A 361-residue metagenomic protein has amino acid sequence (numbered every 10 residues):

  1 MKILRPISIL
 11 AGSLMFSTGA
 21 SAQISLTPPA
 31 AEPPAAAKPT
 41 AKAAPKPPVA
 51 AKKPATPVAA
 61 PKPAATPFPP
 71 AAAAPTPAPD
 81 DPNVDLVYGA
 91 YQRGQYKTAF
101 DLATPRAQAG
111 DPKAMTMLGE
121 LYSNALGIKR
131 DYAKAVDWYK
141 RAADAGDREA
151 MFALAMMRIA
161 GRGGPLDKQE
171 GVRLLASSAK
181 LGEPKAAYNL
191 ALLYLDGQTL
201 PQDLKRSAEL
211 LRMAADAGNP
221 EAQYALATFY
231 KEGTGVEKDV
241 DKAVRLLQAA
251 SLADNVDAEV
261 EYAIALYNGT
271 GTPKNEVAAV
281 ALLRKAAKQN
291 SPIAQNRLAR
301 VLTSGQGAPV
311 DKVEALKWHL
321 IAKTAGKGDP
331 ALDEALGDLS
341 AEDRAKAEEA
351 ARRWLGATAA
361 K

Functional and structural regions predicted by a protein language model:
S17-G19: N-terminal signal peptide c-region/cleavage motif recognized by signal peptidases
A22-D101, P105-A109, D137, R141-D144 (+3 more regions): Compositionally biased, proline/threonine/alanine/serine-rich low-complexity intrinsically disordered stretches
A78-P79, G94-Q95, Q108-P112, N124-L126 (+17 more regions): Short helix-capping/linker turns of helical repeat alpha-solenoids
N83-A90, P105-R106, M117-N124, A155-A160 (+8 more regions): Hydrophobic face of amphipathic alpha-helices that form TPR/SEL1-like repeat modules and related alpha-solenoid
L121, A142, M157, S178 (+10 more regions): TPR/TPR-like alpha-solenoid repeats
P309-V310, I321-K361: Terminal, low-structured helical/coil segments at or just beyond the last alpha-helical repeat
